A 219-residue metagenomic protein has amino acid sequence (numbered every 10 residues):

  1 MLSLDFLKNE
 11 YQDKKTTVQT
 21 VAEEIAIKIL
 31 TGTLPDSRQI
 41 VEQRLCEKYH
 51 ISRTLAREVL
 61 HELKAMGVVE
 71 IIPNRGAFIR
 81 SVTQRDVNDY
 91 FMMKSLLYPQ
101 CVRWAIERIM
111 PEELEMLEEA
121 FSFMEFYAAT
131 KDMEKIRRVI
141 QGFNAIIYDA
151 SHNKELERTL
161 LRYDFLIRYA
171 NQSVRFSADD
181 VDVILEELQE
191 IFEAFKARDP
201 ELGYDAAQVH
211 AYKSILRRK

Functional and structural regions predicted by a protein language model:
M1-R103, E107, L216-K219: Short linear motifs at protein or domain termini
L2, Y11-T17, E118-E125, T130 (+2 more regions): C-terminal all-alpha effector/ligand-binding and dimerization domain of prokaryotic HTH-type transcriptional repressors
N9-E10, V82-N88, V102-I109, Y127-D132 (+2 more regions): A ubiquitous short alpha-helical element
A22, Y98-P99, F121-S122, I140-N144 (+1 more regions): Residue-level signal for cytosolic alpha-helical hairpin/rod architecture
H61, I106, E125, Y148-H152 (+1 more regions): Amphipathic alpha-helical interaction elements
Y90, L117, I136, I140 (+4 more regions): Hydrophobic packing residues in well-ordered alpha-helices of helical domains and bundles
M93-I106, Q141-A178: Hydrophobic, amphipathic alpha-helical faces that serve as interaction scaffolds
L97-E125: Amphipathic alpha-helical dimerization/coiled-coil segments that flank or bridge DNA-binding/regulatory modules
